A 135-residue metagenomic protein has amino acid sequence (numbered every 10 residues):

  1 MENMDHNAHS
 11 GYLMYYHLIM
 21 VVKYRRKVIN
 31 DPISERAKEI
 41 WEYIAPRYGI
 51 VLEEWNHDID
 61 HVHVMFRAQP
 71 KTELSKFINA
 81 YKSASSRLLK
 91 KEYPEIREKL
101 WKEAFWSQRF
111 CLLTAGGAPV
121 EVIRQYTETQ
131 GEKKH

Functional and structural regions predicted by a protein language model:
M1-H135: Basic nucleic-acid-binding interfaces
